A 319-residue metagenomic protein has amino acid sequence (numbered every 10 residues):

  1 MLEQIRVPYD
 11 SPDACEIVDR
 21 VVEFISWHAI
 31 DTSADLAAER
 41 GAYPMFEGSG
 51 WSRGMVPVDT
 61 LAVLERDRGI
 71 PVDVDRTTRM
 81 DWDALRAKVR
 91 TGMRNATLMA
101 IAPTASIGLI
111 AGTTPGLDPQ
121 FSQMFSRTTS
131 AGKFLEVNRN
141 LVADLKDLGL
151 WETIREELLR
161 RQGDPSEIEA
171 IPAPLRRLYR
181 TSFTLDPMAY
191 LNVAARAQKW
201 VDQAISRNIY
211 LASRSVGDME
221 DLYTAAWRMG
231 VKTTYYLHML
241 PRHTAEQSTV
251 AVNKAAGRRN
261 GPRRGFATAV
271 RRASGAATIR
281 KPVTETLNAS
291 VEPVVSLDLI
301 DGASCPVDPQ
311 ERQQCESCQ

Functional and structural regions predicted by a protein language model:
M1-E3: Extended amphipathic alpha-helical segments enriched in small hydrophobics
R6-T104, A173-R176, S206, L222: Internal maturation/activation junctions in enzymes
V21, M93, R214, A303-P306: Generic detector of short alpha-helix boundary/capping microenvironments and adjacent low-complexity segments
A38, A42, V74-R79, A87-F266: Catalytic alpha/beta core of large soluble enzyme barrels
Y43, V56, I70, D164 (+6 more regions): Intrinsic-disorder/low-complexity coil detector
S248-Q319: Acidic, low-complexity intrinsically disordered tails
